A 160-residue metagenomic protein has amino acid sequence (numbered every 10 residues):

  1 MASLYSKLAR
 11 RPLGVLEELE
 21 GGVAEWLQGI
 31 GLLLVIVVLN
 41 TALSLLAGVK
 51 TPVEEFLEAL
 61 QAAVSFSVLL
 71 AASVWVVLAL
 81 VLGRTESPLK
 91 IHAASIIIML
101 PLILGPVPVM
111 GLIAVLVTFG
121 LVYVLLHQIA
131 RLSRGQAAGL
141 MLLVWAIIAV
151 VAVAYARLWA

Functional and structural regions predicted by a protein language model:
M1-A42: N-terminal juxtamembrane cytosolic/stromal segments of multi-pass membrane proteins
A2-P12, L104-V115: Hydrophobic, aromatic-rich membrane-embedded alpha-helical segments
G22-V38, L89-I103, A137-L143: Alpha-helical membrane-anchoring segments
V35-S44, F66-L70, V74, P101-G105 (+1 more regions): Alpha-helical transmembrane segments of multipass membrane proteins
N40-F66, G105-V115, A152-A160: Membrane-helix interface segments in multi-pass membrane proteins
L46-T51, V77-T85, I129-S133, Y155 (+1 more regions): Membrane-interfacial segments
V49-P106: Alpha-helical transmembrane segments with an aromatic anchor "belt"
P106, M110-A160: Terminal transmembrane helical module of multi-pass membrane proteins
